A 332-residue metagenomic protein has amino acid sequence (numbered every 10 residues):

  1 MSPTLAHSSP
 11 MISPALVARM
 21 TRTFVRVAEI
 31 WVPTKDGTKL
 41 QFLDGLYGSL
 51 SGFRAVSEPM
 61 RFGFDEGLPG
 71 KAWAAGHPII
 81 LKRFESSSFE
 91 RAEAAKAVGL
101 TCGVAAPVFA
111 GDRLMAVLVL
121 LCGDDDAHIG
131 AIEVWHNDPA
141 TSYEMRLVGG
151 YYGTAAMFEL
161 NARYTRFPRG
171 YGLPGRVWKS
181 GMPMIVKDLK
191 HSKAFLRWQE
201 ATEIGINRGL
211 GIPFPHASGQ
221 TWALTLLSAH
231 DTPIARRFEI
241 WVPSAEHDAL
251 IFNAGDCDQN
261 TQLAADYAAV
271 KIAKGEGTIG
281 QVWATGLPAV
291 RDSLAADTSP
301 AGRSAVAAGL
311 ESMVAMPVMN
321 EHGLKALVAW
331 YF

Functional and structural regions predicted by a protein language model:
M1-V27, D124-I132, A229-F238, V242: PAS-family sensory modules
R22, M60-G63, A94-L100, T165-P168 (+4 more regions): Short loop/turn motifs at secondary-structure junctions and domain boundaries
V27, A92, A105, V117 (+7 more regions): Short hydrophobic/aromatic beta-strand element in the GNAT-like acyltransferase core that lines or flanks the acyl-donor
A28-G37, E133-T141, R146-V148, E239-H247: Short hydrophobic alpha-helical segments used for membrane anchoring or interfacial signaling
D36-S87, S142-G150, T154-S192, A249-F252 (+1 more regions): Regulatory sensory and allosteric helical modules in signal-transduction proteins and certain transcription factors
T101-F109, R208-P215, S312-M319: A short, aliphatic-rich beta-strand micro-motif
F109-L114, D125-D126, T141, P215-Q220 (+3 more regions): Flexible loop/coil segments at beta-strand boundaries within sensory signal-transduction domains
V117-D125, A223-D231, A326-F332: Short beta-strand-to-loop transition segments that serve as allosteric relay/switch motifs in sensory/regulatory domains
